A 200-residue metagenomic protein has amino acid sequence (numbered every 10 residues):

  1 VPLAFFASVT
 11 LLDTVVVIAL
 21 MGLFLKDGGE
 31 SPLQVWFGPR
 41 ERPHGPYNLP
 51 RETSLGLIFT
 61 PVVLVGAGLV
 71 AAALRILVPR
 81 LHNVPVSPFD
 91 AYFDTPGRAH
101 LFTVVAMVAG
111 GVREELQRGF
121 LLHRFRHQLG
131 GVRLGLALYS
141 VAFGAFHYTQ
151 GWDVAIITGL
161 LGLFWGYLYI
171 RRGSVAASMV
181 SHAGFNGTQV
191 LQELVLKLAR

Functional and structural regions predicted by a protein language model:
V1-S8, G29-A109, H127, A199-R200: Juxtamembrane helix-loop-helix connectors linking adjacent transmembrane helices in multi-pass membrane enzymes
P2-D27: Functionally critical transmembrane alpha-helices in membrane proteins and complexes, commonly lining
L12-V17, V105, I157-W165: Hydrophobic core segments of transmembrane alpha-helices in multi-pass, intramembrane catalytic enzymes
G22-S31, L168-R171: Structural signal for the C-terminal ends of transmembrane alpha-helices and the immediately following loop
L25-E30, A72-V84, E114, L122 (+3 more regions): Transmembrane helix-loop junctions in multipass membrane proteins, especially transporters and channels
P46-L69, L134-T158: Hydrophobic alpha-helical transmembrane segments of integral membrane proteins
V112-L138, Y167-S174: Membrane-interface helix/loop boundary segments of multi-pass membrane proteins
A137-F146, Q150-R200: Functionally important transmembrane alpha-helices
